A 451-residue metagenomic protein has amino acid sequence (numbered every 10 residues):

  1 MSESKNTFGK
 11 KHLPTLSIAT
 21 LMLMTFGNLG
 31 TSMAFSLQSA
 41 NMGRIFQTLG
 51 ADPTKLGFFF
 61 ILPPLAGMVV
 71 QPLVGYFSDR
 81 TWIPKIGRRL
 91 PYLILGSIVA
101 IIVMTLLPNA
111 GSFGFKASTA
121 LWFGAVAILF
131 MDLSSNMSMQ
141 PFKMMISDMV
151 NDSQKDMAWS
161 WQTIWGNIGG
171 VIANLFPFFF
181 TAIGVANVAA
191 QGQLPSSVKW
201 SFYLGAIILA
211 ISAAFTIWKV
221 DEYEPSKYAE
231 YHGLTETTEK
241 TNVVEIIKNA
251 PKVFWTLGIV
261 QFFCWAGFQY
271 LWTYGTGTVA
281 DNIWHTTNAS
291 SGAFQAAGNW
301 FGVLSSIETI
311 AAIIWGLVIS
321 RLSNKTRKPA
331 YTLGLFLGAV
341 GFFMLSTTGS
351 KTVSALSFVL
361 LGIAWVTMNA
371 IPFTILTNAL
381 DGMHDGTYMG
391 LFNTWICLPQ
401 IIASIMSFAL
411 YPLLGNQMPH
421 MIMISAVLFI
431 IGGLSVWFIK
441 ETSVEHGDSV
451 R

Functional and structural regions predicted by a protein language model:
M1-S17, G111, F115-L129, S135-S138 (+5 more regions): Intracellular loop-helix junctions on the cytosolic face of multi-pass helical membrane proteins
N6-A66, T256, V260, C264-N288: Helix-loop boundary and gating motifs at the non-cytosolic
P53-T54, D152-Q162, L380-F392: Loop-to-transmembrane helix entry/capping segments in MFS-fold secondary transporters and related SLC/MFSD carriers
V69-K85, I314-R327, Y411: Helix-to-loop junctions at the C-terminal end of transmembrane segments in multipass secondary transporters
L93-A117, L337-G349: C-terminal ends and interior cores of transmembrane alpha-helices in multi-pass membrane transporters/permeases
M137-V150, T367-D381: Intracellular juxtamembrane helix-capping segments at the cytosolic ends of symmetry-related transmembrane helices
P329-I371: C-terminal transmembrane helical hairpin of 12-TM major facilitator-type secondary transporters
D385-L414: A late C-terminal transmembrane helix in Major Facilitator Superfamily
